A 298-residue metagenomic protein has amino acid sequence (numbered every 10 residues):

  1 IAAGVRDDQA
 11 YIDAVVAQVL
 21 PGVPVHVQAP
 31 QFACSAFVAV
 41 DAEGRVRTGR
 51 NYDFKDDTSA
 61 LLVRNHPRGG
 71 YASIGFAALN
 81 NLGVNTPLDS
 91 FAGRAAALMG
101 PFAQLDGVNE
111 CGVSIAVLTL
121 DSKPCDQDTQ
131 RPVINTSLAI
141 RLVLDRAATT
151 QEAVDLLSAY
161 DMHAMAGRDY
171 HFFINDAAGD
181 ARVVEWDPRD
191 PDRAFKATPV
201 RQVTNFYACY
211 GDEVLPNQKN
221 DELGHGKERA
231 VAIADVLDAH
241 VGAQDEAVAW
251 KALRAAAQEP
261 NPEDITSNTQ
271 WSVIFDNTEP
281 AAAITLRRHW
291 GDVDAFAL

Functional and structural regions predicted by a protein language model:
I1-A148, M162-H163, G242-L298: N-terminal mature-domain region immediately after signal-peptide cleavage in secreted/organellar precursors
G69-N85, P101, A208-A230: A recognition module on extended beta-rich or small alphabeta surfaces enriched in W/G with H and D/E
R141-L144, V154-L157, A234: Non-transmembrane alpha-helical segments in soluble domains of secreted/periplasmic/extracellular proteins
T149-E152, L156, R229, A249: General structural feature for long, well-ordered alpha-helical segments within catalytic domains of soluble enzymes
E152-R168, F172: Secretory/export targeting leaders with adjacent low-complexity proregions
G167-N217: Extended amphipathic alpha-helical segments with heptad-repeat/coiled-coil character used for oligomerization, fusion
G226-A247: Long, charge-rich alpha-helical interaction segments
